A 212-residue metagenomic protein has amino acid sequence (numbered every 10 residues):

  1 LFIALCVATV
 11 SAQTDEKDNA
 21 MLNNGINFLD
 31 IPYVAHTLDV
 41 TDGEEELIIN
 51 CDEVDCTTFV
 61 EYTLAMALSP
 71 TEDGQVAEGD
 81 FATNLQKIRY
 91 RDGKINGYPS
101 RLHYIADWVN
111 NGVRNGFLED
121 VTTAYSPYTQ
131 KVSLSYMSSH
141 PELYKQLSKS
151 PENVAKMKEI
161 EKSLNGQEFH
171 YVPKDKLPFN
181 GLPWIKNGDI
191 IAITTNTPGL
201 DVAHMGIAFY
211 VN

Functional and structural regions predicted by a protein language model:
L1-A8: Bacterial N-terminal signal peptides
V10-T14: Boundary at the C-terminal end of the N-terminal hydrophobic targeting segment
E16-N19, N27, S69, V172-K174: Mature, folded catalytic cores of secreted/periplasmic enzymes
D18-Y33, D39: Sequence/structural signature of beta-propeller domains
H36-F169, K186, A192, Y210: Acidic/His-rich structured neighborhood in mature extracellular/periplasmic domains
F169-G181, T194-T195: Short alpha-helix capping/helix-loop boundary micro-motifs
K186-N212: C-terminal soluble interaction/assembly domains
